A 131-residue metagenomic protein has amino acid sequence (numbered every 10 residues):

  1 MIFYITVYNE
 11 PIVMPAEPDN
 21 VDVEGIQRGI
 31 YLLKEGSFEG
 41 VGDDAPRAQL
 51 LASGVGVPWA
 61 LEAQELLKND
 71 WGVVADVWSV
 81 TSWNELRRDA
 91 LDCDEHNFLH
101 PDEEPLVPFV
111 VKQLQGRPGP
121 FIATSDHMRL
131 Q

Functional and structural regions predicted by a protein language model:
M1-Q131: Thiamine diphosphate
